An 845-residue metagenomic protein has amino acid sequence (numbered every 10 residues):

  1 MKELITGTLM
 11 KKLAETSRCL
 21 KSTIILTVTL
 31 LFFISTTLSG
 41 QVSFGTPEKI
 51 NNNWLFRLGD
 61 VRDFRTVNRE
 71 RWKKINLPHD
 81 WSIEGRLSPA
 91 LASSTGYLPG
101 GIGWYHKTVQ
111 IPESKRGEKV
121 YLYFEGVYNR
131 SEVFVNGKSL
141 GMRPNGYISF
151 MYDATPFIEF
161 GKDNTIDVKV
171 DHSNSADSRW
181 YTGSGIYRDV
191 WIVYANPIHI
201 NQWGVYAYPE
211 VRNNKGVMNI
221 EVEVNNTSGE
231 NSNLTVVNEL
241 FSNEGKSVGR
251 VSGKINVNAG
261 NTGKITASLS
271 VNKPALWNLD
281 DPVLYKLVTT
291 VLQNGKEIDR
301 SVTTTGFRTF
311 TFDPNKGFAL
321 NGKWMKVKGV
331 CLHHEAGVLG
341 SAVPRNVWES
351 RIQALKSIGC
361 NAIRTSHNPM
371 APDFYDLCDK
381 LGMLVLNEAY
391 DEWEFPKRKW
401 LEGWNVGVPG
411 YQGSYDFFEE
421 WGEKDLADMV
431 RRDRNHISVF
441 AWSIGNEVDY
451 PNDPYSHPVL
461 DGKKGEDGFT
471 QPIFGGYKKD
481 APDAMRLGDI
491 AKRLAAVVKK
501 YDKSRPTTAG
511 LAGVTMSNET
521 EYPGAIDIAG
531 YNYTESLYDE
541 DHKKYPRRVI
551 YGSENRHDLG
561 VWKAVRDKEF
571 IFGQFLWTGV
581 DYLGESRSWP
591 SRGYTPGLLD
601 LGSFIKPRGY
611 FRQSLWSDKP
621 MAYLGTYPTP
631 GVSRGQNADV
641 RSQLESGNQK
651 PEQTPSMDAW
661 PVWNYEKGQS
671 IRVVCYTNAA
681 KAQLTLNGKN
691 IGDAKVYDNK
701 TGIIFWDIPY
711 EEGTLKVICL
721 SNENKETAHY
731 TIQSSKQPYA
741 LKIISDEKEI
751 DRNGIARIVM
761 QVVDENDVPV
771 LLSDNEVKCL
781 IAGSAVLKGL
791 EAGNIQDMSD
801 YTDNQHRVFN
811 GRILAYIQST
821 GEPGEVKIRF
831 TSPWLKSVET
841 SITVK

Functional and structural regions predicted by a protein language model:
V42-R62, R71-P112, Y123-V127, T165-S232 (+5 more regions): Non-catalytic, glycine-rich low-complexity segments
T46-E48, R57-V61, T95, G100-W203 (+7 more regions): Accessory beta-strand-rich segments of carbohydrate-active enzymes
T46-F64, S175, I437-S443, D449-G530 (+2 more regions): Substrate-binding clefts and catalytic carboxylate motifs of secreted carbohydrate-active enzymes
W81-I111, K115-N136, G141-P144, M151 (+7 more regions): Active-site-adjacent substrate/metal-binding segments within catalytic domains of carbohydrate-active enzymes
K115-E118, I158-D163, N231, V271-L284 (+1 more regions): Short glycine/proline/serine/threonine-rich loop/turn segments at secondary-structure transition edges
G216-N256, G263-A267, I671-N690, L715-C719 (+2 more regions): Beta-strand-rich binding/interaction modules
S232-V237, L279-K286, S670, N678-A680 (+4 more regions): Short flexible loop/turn segments that cap and initiate beta-strands
R300-T305, N724-S735, K836-V844: Edge beta-strands of extracellular beta-sandwich domains
